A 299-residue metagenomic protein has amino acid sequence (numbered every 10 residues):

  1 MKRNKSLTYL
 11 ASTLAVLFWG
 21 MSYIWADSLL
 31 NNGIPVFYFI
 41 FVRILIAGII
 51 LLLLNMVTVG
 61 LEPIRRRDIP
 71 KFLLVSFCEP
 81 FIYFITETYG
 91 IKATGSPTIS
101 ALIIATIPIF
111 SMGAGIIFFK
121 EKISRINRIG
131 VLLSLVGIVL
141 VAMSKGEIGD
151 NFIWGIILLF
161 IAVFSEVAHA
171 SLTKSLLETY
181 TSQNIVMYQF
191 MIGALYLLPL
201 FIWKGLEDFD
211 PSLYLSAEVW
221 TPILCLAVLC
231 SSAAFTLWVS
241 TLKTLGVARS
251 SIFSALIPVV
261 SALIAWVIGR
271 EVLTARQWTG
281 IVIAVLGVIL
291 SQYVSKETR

Functional and structural regions predicted by a protein language model:
M1-V42, G149-S175, P199, R299: Glycine-/small-residue-enriched transmembrane alpha-helix faces in small-molecule transporters and effluxers
T8, N31-I82, F110-S111, S165-L172 (+2 more regions): Transmembrane alpha-helices of multi-pass small-molecule transport proteins
F18, S22-Y23, L52-S100, L140 (+1 more regions): Specific transmembrane alpha-helical segments of multi-pass solute transporters/efflux pumps, especially DMT/EamA
G20, I24, F77-F81, I85 (+7 more regions): Hydrophobic/small/kink-forming positions within alpha-helical transmembrane segments of polytopic membrane proteins
W25-G33, I91-A93, A142-F152, K204-E218 (+1 more regions): Membrane-interface helix termini and inter-helical loops of multi-pass transporters
V42, F84, I99-T106, S171-L195 (+1 more regions): Helix-helix packing/entry segments at the starts of transmembrane helices
I50, N55, I107-L132, V259-T279: C-terminal transmembrane-helix exit sites in multi-pass transporters
L51, I126-K145, L197, A255 (+2 more regions): Hydrophobic transmembrane alpha-helices of multi-pass small-molecule transport proteins
